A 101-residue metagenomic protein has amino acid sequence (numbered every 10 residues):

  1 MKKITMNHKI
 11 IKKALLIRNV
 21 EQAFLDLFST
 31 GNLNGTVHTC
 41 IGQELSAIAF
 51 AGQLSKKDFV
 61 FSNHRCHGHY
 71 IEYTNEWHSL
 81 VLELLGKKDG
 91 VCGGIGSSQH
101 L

Functional and structural regions predicted by a protein language model:
M1-N34, K56: Cofactor-/ligand-binding subdomain signature composed of acidic, glycine-rich, tryptophan-containing flexible loops
Q22-L25, N32-L101: Cofactor-binding active-site loop characterized by glycine-rich and histidine/acidic residues
